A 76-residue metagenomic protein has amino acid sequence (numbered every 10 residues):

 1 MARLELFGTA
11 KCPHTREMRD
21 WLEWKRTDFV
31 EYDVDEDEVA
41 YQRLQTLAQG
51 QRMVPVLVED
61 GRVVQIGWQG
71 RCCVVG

Functional and structural regions predicted by a protein language model:
M1-D28: Local sequence-structure signature of Cys/Sec-based thiol-disulfide redox active-site neighborhoods
P13, E36, V64: Glycine-/small-residue-rich active-site loops that bind phosphorylated ligands and cofactors
E17-R19, R26, Q45-T46, G50 (+1 more regions): Non-catalytic interaction surface on structured domains
F29-E31, V63: Conserved beta-strand scaffold positions in the cores of enzyme catalytic domains, especially in NTP/NDP-utilizing
D33-G50: Thioredoxin-like thiol-disulfide oxidoreductase module
A48-V58: Structural micro-motif
E59-G76: Non-catalytic, surface beta->alpha helical segment in thiol-disulfide oxidoreductase systems
